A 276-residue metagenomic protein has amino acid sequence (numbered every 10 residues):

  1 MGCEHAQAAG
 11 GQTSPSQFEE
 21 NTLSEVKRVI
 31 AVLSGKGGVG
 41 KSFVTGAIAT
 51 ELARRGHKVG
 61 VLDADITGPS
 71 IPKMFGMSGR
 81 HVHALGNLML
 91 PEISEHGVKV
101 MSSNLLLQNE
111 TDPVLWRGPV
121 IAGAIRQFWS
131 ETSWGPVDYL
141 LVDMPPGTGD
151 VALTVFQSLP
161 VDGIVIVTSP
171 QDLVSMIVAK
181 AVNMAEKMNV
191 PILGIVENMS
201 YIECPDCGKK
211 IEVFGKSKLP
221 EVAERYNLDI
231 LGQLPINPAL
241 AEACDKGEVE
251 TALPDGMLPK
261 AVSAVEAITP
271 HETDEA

Functional and structural regions predicted by a protein language model:
M1-Q17, V182-A276: C-terminal lobe/tail of nucleotide-utilizing enzymes
N21-K27: Phosphate-binding P-loop
V26, G37, D63, I71 (+7 more regions): Residue-level signature of catalytic and energy-coupling elements of molecular machines, predominantly ATP/GTP-dependent
V29-D65, V182: Walker A/P-loop phosphate-binding motif and the immediately C-terminal alpha-helix
K58-G60, A64-E110, A122: Phosphate-binding loop that captures ATP/GTP phosphates
M101, I125, M144, Q157 (+2 more regions): Glycine-rich phosphate-binding loops of nucleotide-dependent enzymes
L107-V155: Phosphate-binding/switch loop-helix module in NTP-utilizing enzymes
G135-Y139, T148, P160-A181: Conserved Switch II/interswitch segment of TRAFAC-class P-loop GTPases
